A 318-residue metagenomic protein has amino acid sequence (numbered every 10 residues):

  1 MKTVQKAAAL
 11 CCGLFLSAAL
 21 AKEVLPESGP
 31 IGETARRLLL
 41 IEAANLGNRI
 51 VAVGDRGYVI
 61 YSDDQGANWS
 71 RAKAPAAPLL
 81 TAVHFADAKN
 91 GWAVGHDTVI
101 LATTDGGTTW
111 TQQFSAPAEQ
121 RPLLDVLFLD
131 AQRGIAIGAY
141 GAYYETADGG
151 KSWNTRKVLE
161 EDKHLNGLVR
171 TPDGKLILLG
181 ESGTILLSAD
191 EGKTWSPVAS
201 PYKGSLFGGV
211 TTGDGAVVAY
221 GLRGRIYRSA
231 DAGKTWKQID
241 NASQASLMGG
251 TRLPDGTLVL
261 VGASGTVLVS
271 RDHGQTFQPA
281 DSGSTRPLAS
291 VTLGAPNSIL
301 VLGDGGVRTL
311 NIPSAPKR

Functional and structural regions predicted by a protein language model:
M1-A8: Bacterial N-terminal signal peptides that target proteins for export
A9-S17: Bacterial N-terminal signal peptides
A21-R318: Residue-level hotspots at or immediately adjacent to binding/recognition sites across diverse folds
